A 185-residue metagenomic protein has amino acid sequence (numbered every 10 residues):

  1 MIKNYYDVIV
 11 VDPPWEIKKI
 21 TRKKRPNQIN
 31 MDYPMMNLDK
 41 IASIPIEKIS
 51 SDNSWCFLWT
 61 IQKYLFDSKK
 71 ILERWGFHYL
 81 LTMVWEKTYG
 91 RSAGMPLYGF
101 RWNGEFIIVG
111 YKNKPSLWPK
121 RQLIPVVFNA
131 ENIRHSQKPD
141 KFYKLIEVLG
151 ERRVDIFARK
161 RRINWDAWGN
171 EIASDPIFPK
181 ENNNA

Functional and structural regions predicted by a protein language model:
M1-A185: Class I S-adenosyl-L-methionine-dependent methyltransferase catalytic core
